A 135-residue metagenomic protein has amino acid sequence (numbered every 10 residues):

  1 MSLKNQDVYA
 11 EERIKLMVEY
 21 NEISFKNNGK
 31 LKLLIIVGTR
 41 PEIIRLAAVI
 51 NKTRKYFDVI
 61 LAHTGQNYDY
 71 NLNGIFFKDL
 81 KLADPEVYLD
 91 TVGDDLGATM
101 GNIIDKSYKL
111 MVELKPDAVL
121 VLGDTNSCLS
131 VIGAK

Functional and structural regions predicted by a protein language model:
M1-S2: Non-catalytic N-terminal targeting/anchoring module and adjacent flexible stem/linker that precedes the structured
D7-Q66: N-terminal subdomain of nucleotide-sugar transferases
L34-V37, E42-V49, F76, Y88-K135: Active-site and donor-binding regions of nucleotide-sugar-utilizing enzymes
D58-T99: Conserved nucleotide-sugar phosphate-binding/catalytic loop shared by glycosyltransferases and other
